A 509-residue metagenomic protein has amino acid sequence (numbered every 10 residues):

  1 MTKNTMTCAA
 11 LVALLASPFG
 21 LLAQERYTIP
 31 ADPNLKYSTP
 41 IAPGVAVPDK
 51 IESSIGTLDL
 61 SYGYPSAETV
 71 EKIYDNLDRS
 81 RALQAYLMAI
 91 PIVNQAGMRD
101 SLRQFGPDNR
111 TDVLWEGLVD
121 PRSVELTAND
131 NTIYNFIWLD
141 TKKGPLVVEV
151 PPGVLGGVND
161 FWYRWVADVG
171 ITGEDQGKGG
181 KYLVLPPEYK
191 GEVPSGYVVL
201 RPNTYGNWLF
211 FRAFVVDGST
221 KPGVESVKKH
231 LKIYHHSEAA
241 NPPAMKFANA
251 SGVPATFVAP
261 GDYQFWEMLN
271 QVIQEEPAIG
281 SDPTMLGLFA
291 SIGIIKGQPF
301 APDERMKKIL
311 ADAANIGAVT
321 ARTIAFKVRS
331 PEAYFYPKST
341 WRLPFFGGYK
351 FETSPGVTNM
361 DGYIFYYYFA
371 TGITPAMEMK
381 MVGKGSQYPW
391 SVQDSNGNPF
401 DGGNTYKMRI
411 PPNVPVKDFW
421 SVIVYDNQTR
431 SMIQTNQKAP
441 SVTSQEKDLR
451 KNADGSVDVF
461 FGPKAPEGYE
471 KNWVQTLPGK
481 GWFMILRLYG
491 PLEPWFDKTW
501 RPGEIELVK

Functional and structural regions predicted by a protein language model:
M1-A9: Bacterial N-terminal signal peptides that target proteins for export
A9-P18: Bacterial N-terminal signal peptides
F19-A23: Sec/Tat signal peptide C-region and signal peptidase I cleavage site
Q24-K509: A compositional/structural signature for long, glycine/proline-rich flexible linkers and loops on extracytoplasmic
